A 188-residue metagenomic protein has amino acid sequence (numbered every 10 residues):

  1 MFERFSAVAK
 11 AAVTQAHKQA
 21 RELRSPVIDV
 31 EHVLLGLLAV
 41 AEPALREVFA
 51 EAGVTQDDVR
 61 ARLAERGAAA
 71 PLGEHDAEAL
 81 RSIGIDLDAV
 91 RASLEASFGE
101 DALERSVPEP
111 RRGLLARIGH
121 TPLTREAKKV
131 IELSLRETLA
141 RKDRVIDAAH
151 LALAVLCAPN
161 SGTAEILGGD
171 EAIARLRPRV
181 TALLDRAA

Functional and structural regions predicted by a protein language model:
M1-A188: Histone-fold recognition with a strong bias for associated Lys/Arg-rich disordered tails
